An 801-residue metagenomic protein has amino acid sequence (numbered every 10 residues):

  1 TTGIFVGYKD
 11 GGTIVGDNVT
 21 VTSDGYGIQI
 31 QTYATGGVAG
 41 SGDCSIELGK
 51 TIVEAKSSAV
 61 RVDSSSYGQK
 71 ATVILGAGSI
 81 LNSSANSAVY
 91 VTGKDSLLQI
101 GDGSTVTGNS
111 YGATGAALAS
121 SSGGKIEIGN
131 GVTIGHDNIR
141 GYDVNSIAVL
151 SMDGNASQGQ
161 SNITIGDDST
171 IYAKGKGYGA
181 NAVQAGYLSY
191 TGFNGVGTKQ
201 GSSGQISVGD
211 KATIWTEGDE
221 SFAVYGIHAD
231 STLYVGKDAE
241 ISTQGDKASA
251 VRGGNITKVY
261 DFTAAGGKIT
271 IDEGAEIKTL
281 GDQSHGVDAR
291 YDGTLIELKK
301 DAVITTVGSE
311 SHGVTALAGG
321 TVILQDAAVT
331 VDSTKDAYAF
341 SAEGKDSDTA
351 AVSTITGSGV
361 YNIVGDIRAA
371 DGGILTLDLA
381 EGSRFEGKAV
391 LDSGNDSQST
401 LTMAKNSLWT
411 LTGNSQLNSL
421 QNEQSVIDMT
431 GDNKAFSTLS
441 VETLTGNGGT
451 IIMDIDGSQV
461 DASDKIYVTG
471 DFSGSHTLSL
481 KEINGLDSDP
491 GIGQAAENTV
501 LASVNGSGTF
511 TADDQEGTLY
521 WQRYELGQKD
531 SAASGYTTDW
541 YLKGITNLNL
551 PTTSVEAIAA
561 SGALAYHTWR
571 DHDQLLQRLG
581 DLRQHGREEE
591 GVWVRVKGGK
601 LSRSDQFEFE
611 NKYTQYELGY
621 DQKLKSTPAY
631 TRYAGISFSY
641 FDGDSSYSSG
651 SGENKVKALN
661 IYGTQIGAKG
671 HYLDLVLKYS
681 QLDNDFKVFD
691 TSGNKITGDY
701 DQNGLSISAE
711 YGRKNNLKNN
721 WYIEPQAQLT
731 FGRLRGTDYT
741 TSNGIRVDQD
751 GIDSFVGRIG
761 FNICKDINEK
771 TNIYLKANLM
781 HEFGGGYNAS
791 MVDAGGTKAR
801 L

Functional and structural regions predicted by a protein language model:
T1, T13-I30, G42-S57, T72-A85 (+16 more regions): Beta-strand-rich solenoid/repeat architectures in extracellular/passenger domains of polysaccharide-targeting enzymes
I28-G36, V62-S65, D137-S146, M152-G154 (+7 more regions): Acidic/polar low-complexity surface segments
D43, G266, S284, S311 (+11 more regions): Transmembrane beta-barrel architecture of outer membranes
G293, G319-V322, D326, V331-D336 (+3 more regions): Extracellular beta-solenoid/beta-roll
G470, Q622-L624, Q665, A709 (+5 more regions): Residue-level signature of outer-membrane beta-barrel architecture
N547-I723: Outer membrane beta-barrel translocator domains of Type V secretion systems
R603-D605, G643-S649, D683-V688, R733-T740 (+2 more regions): Outer-membrane beta-barrel proteins
R746-L801: Outer membrane beta-barrel transmembrane domains
